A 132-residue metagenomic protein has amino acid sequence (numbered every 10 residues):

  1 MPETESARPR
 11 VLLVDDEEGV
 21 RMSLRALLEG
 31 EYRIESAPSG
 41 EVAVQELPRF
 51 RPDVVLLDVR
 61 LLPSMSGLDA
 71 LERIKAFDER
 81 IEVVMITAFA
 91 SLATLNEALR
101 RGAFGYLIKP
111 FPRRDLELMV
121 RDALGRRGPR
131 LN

Functional and structural regions predicted by a protein language model:
E18-E35: Two-component/phosphorelay signaling modules centered on CheY-like receiver
S36-V54, A76: Acidic, metal-coordinating helix/loop segments flanking the phosphotransfer/catalytic sites of two-component signaling
S39-V42, M65-D69: Acidic catalytic/metal-coordinating carboxylates
R60-L62: The short loop immediately C-terminal to the conserved phospho-acceptor aspartate in CheY-like receiver
F77, F89-L92, R101: Short, conserved "switch-loop" micro-motifs in signal-transduction and mechanochemical regulators
A93, F111-V120: C-terminal output helix
